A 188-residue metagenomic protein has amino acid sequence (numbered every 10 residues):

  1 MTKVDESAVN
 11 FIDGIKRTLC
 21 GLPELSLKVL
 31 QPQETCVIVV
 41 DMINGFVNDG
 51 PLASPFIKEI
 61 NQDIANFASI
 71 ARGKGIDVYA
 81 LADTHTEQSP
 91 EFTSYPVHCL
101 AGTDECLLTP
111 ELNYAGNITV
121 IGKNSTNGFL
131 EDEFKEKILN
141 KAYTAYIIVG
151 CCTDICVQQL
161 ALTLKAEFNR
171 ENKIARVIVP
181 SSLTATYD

Functional and structural regions predicted by a protein language model:
M1-C36, I70-K74, V97-D188: Active-site-adjacent betaalpha module
Q33, V37, G50-T84: A short alpha/beta connector and helix-capping loop motif
V40, A82, V149: Active-site flanking residues adjacent to catalytic metal/cofactor-binding acidic residues
M42-G50: Short acidic, Gly/Ser-rich segments with clustered Asp/Glu that frequently serve as metal-coordination loops in enzyme
G45, T84-Q88, T153, A185: Solvent-exposed loop/turn segments at secondary-structure junctions within structured extracellular/periplasmic domains
D49-G50, S89-T93, E131-E133: Short, conserved acidic/polar surface loops in the N-terminal third of protein domains
P51-K58, Y95-L100, S125: Short coil/turn segments at secondary-structure boundaries
Y79-A101: A basic- and aromatic-enriched beta-loop-alpha substructure that forms the phosphate/nucleotide- and DNA/RNA-contacting
